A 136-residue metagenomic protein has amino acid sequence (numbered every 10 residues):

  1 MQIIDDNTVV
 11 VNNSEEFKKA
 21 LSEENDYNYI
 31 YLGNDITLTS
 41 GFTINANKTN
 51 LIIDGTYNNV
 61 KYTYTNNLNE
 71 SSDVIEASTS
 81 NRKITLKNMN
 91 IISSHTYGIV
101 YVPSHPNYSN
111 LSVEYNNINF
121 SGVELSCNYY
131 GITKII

Functional and structural regions predicted by a protein language model:
M1-G33, T37, G41-T43: Acidic Gly/Asp/Thr-rich repetitive segments characteristic of extracellular carbohydrate-active and adhesion proteins
M1-I3, V9, L38, Y62 (+3 more regions): Hydrophobic transmembrane signal anchors and adjacent membrane-proximal interface regions, especially in viral
E23, T37-I52, K61-L111: Extracellular beta-strand-rich solenoid/capping regions of secreted or surface-exposed proteins that bind or remodel
L32, I99-V102, S126, I132: Core hydrophobic positions of leucine-rich repeats
G33, D54-N58, K83-S93, S109-E124 (+1 more regions): Right-handed parallel beta-helix
T49, G122-N128: Short, Lys/Arg-enriched charge-dense amphipathic segments
S72-I75, Y129-T133: Short, surface-exposed linear segments at secondary-structure transitions and domain or protein termini
